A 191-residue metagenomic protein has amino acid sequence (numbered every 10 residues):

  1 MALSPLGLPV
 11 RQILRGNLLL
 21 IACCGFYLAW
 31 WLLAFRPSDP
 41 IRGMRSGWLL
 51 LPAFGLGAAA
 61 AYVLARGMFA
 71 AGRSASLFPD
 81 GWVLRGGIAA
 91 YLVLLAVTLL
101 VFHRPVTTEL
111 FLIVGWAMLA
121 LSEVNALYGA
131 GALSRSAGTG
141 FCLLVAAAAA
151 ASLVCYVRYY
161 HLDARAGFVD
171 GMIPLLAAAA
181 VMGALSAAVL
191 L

Functional and structural regions predicted by a protein language model:
M1-P79: N-terminal topogenic module of multi-pass integral membrane proteins
R11, E123-V157: Short alpha-helical packing/oligomerization segments
R15-C23, S76-A89, A137-A147: Structural signature of hydrophobic alpha-helical transmembrane segments
W30-I41, L94-P105, V154-L162: C-terminal ends of transmembrane helices
G47-W48, V106-W116: Cytoplasmic-side transmembrane-helix entry/capping segments in multi-pass membrane proteins
L112-V124, G171-G183: Small-residue-rich segments of transmembrane alpha-helices in multi-pass membrane proteins, especially helix faces
Y156-A179: Interfacial loop-to-transmembrane junctions
V181-L191: Juxtamembrane boundary at the C-terminal end of a transmembrane helix
